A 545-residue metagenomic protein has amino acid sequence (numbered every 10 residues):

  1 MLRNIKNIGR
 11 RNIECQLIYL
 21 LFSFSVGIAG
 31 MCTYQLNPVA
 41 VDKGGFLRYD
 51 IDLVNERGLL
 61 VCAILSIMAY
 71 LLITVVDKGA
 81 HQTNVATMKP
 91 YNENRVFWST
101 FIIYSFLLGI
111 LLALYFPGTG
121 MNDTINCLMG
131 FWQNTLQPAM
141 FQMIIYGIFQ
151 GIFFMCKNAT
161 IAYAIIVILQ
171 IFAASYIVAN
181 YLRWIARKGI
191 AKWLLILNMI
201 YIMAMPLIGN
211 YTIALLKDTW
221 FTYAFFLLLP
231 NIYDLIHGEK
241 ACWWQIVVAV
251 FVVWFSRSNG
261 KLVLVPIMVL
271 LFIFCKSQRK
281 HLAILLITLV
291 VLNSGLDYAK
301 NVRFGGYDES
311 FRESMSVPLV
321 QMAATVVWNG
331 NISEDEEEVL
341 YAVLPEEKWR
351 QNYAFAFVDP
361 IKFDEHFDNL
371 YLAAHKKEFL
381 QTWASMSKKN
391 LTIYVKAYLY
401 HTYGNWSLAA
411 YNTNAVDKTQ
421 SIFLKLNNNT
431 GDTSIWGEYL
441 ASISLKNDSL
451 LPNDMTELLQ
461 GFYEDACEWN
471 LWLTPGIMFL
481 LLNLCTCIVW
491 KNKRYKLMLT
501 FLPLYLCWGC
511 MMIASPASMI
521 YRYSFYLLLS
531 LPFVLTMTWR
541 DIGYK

Functional and structural regions predicted by a protein language model:
M1-I28, D50-L108, I542-K545: Start-transfer (signal-anchor) and selected internal transmembrane alpha helices of multi-pass inner/ER membrane
D52-N55, I161, I165, H401-F501: Membrane-interface anchor segments at the N-terminal boundary of transmembrane helices in multi-pass membrane enzymes
R57-L59, M143, G147, M155-Y176: Loop-to-helix entry region of an early transmembrane alpha helix in multi-pass inner-membrane enzymes
Y115-L128, L136-I152, K157-I161: Extracytoplasmic catalytic/substrate-binding loops of multi-pass membrane glycan-assembly enzymes
N122, N210-W220: Short acidic/glycine- and proline-prone juxtamembrane loop motifs at membrane-interface regions of multi-pass membrane
I165-K188, L227: Transmembrane-helix motifs of polytopic, lipid-linked glycan transferases
W243-R257, V269, L286-N293: Membrane-interface alpha helices of multi-pass inner-membrane proteins
G305-K446: Membrane-proximal stem/loop segments at transmembrane-domain junctions that anchor or position
